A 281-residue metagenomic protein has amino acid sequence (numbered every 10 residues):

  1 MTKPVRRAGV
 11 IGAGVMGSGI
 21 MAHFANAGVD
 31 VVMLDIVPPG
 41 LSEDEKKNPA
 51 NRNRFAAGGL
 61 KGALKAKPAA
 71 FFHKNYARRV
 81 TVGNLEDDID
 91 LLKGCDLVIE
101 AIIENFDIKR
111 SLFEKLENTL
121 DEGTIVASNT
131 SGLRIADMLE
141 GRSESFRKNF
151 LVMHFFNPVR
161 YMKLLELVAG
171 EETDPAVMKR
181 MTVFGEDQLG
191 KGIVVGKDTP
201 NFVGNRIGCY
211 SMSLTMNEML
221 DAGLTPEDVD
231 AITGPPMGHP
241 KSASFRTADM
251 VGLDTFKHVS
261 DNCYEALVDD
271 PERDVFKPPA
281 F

Functional and structural regions predicted by a protein language model:
M1-F281: N-terminal glycine-rich phosphate-binding loop for ADP-containing cofactors
